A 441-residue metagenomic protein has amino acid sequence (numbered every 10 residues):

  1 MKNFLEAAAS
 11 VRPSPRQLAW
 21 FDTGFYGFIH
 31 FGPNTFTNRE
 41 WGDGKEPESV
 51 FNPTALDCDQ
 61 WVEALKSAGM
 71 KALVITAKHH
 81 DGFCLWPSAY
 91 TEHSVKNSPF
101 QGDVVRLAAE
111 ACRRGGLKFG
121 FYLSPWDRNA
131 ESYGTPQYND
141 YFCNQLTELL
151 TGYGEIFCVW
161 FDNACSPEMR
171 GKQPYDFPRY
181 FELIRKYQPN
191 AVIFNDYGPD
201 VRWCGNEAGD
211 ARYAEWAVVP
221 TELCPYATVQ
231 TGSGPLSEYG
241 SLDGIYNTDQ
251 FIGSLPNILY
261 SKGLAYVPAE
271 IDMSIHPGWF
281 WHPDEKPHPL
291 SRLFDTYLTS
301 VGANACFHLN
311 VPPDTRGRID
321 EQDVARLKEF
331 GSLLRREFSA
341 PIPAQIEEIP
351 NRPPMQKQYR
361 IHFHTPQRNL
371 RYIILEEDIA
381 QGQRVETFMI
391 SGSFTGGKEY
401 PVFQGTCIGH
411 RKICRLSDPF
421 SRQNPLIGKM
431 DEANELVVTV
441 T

Functional and structural regions predicted by a protein language model:
M1-T441: Mature catalytic domains of secreted/periplasmic carbohydrate-active enzymes
